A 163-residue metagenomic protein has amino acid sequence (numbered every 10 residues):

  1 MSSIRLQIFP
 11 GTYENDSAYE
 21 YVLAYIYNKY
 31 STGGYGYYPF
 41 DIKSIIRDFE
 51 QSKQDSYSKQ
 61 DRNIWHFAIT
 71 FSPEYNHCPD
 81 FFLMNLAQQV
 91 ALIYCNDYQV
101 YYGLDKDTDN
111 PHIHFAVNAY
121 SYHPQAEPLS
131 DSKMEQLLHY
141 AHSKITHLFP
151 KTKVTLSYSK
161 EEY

Functional and structural regions predicted by a protein language model:
M1-Y163: N-terminal nicking endonuclease/strand-transfer module with a His-rich metal-binding environment and a catalytic Tyr
